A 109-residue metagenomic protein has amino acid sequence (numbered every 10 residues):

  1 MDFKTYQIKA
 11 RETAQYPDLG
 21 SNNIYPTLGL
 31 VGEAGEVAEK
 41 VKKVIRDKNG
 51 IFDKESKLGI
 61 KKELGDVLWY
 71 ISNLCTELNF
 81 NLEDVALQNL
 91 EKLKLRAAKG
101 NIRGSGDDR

Functional and structural regions predicted by a protein language model:
M1-R109: Flexible "arm" and connector segments at domain edges
